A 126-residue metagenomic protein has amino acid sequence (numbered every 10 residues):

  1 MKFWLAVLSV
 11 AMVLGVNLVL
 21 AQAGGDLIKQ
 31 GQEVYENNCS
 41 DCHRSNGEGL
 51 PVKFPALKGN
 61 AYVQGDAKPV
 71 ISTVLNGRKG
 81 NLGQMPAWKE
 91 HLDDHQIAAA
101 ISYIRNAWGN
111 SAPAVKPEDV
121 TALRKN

Functional and structural regions predicted by a protein language model:
M1-L5: Positively charged n-region of N-terminal signal peptides that target proteins for export
A6-N17: Bacterial N-terminal signal peptides
G15-V34, G49-K53, L123: Electrostatic cytochrome c docking/interface patches
Q22-G25, A87-N126: Flexible coil segments in periplasmic/lumen-exposed cytochrome c-class electron-transfer proteins
L27-Q30, D66, V70, Q96: Stable alpha-helical elements in mature extracytoplasmic
G31, Y35-S45, M85, A100 (+1 more regions): The canonical Cys-X-X-Cys-His
R44, E48-L92: Gly/Gly-Pro-rich "capping" loops immediately C-terminal to redox-active cysteine motifs in periplasmic/lumenal
